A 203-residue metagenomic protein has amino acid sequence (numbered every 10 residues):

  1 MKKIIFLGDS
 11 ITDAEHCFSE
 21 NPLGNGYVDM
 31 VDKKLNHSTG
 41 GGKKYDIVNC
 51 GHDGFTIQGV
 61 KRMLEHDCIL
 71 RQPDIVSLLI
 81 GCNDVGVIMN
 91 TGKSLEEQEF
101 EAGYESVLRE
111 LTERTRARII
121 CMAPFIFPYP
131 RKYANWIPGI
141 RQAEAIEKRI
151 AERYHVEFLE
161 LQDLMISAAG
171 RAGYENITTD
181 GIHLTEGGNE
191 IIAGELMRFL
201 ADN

Functional and structural regions predicted by a protein language model:
M1-D53, Q58, M63-Q72: Serine-esterase "nucleophile elbow" of acetyl-processing enzymes
K33, H37-K43, G59-N203: Alpha-helical cap/lid subdomain in secreted, periplasmic, or secretory-pathway luminal O-acyl-processing enzymes
